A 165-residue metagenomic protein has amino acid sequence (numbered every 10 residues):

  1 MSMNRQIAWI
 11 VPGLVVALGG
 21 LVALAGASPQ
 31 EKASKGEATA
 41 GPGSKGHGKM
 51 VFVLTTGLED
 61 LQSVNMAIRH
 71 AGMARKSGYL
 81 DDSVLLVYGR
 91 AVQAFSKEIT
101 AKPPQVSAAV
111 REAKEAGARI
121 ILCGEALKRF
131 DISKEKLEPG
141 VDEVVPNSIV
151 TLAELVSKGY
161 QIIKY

Functional and structural regions predicted by a protein language model:
M1-S2, V145: Intrinsically disordered, low-complexity regions enriched in Ser/Pro/Gly/Gln/His and often acidic
S2-G13: Bacterial N-terminal signal peptides that target proteins for export
V11-A23: Bacterial N-terminal signal peptides
A25-Y165: Secreted/extracellular ectodomain signature
